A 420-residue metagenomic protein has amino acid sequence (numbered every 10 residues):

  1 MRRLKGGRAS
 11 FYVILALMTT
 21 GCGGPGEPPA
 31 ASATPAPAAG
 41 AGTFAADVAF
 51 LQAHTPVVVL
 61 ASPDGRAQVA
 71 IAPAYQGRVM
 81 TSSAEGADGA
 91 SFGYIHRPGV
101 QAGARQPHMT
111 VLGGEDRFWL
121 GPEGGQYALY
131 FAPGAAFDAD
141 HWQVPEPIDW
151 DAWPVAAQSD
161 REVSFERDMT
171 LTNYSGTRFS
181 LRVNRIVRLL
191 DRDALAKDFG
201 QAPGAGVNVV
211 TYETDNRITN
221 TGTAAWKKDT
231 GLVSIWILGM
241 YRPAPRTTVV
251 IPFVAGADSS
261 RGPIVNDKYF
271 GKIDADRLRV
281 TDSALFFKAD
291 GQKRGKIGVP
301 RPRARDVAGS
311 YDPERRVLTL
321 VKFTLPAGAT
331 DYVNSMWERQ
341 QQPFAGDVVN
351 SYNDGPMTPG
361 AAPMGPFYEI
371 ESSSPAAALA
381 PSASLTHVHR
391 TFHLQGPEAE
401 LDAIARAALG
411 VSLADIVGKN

Functional and structural regions predicted by a protein language model:
M1-Y12: Bacterial N-terminal signal peptides that target proteins for export
T19-G21: C-terminal motif of bacterial Sec signal peptides marking the signal peptidase cleavage site
G23-G26: Bacterial signal peptide processing site
P29-T43: Post-signal peptide N-terminal segment of mature Sec-exported envelope proteins
P35-P37, Q52-V69, P73-A132, T221-P381 (+1 more regions): A contiguous, surface-exposed recognition patch within enzymatic or periplasmic domains that forms
A45-V48, A132-V210, M364-G365: Extended, loop-rich substrate-binding clefts of extracytoplasmic carbohydrate-active enzymes
P73, R167, R185, A383-G396: Short, hydrophobic/aromatic-enriched beta-strand segments in well-ordered soluble domains
R406-N420: Short peripheral tails and domain-boundary helices/loops at the edges of structured domains
